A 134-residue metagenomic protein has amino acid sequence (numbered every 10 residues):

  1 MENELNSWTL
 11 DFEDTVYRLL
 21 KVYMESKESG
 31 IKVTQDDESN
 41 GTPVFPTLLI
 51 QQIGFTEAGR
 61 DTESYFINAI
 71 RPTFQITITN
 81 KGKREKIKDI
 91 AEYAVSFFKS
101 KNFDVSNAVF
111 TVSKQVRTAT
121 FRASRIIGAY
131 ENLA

Functional and structural regions predicted by a protein language model:
M1-S7, D61, F66-N68, S106-V109 (+1 more regions): Compositionally biased, intrinsically disordered low-complexity segments enriched in polar/Pro/Gly and often Gln
M1-T62, E85-K86: Small/polar-rich, solvent-exposed N-terminal microdomains that initiate assembly or binding
F12, V16-L20, I31-V33, L48-I50 (+5 more regions): Hydrophobic beta-strand residues in large extracellular and virion-surface proteins
G41-P43, S64-I70, T111-V116: Short, surface-exposed loop and linker segments with low hydrophobicity and enrichment for Pro/Ser/Thr
F55-E57, I70-F74, S96-K101: Short, surface-exposed linear patches
S64-Y65, D89-A94: "Short basic amphipathic alpha-helical interaction patches in structured regions
I67-G82, R117-Y130: Oligomerization/assembly interface segments of phage tail-like spikes and tubes
E92-A134: Acidic-leaning, charged glycine-interspersed low-complexity segments
